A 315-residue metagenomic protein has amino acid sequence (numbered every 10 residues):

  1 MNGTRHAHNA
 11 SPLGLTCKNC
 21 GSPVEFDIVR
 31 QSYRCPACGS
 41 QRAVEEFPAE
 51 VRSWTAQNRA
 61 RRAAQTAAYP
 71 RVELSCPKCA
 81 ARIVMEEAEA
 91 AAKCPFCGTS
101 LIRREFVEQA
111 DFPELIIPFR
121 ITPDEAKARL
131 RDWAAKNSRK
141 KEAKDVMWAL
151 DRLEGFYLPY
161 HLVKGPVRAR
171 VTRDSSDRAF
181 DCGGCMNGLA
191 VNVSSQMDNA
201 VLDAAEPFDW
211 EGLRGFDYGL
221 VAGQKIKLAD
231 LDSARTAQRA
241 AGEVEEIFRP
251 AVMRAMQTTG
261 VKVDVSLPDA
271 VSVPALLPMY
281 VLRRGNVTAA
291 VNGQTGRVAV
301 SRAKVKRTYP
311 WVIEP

Functional and structural regions predicted by a protein language model:
G14, S32, Y69-E73, A91: Residues immediately within or flanking Cys/His clusters that coordinate Zn2+ in small zinc-binding modules
C17-C20, C35-C38, C76-C79, C94-C97: Short cysteine-rich clusters marking metal-coordination/redox-active sites
P23-E25, A43, V84, I102: Short functional micro-motifs and their immediate structural scaffolds
F26-Y33, M85-A92: Short linker/helix segments within small regulatory modules
G39-E46, G98-F106: Short Cys/His-rich micro-motifs in 6-15 aa windows
A43-A63: General zinc-binding finger modules coordinated by cysteine/histidine
A68, E86, Q109-R284, V305-W311: Charged, low-complexity helical/coil segments in non-catalytic cytosolic or luminal regions
R284-V305: Juxtamembrane amphipathic/hinge helix adjacent to a transmembrane helix
